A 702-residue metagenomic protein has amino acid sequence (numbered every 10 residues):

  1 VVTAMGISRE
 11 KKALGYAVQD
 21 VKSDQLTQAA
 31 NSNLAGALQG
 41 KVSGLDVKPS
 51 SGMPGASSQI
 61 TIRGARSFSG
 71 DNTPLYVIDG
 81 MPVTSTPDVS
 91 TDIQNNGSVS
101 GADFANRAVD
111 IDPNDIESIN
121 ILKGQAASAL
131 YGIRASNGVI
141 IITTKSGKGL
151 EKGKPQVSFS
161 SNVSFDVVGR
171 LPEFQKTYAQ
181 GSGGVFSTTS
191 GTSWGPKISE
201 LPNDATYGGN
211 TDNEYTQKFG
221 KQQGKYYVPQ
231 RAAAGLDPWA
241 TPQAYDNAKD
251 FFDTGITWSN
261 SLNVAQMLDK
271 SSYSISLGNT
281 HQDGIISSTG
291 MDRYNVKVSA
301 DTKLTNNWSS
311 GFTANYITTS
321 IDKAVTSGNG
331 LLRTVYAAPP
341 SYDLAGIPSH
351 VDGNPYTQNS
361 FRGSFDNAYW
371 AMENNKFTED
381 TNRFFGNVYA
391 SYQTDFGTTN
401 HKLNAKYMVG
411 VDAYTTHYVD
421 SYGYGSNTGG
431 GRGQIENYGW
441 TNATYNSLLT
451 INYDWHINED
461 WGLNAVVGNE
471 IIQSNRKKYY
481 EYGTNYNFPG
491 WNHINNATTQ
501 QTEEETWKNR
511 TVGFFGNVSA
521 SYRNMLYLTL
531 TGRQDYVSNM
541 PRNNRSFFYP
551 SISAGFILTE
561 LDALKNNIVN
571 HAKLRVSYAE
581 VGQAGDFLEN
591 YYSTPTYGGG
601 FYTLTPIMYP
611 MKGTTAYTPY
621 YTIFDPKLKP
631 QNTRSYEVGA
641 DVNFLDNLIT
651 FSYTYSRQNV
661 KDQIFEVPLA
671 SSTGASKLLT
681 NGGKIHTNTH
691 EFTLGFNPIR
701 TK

Functional and structural regions predicted by a protein language model:
V1-T27, A35, K48: Short, acidic, small-residue-rich periplasmic hinge/interaction motif at the N-terminus of Gram-negative outer-membrane
A4-G6, P49, I62-R66, I78 (+8 more regions): Flexible glycine-/small-residue-rich
I7-K11, T27-Q28, G44-K48, S67-S69 (+9 more regions): Short beta-strands and strand-coil junctions in structured, solvent-facing domains, enriched
A13-Y16, V42, G55-S57, D71-T73 (+4 more regions): Extracytoplasmic
L26, N31, T73, R293 (+5 more regions): Extracellular/periplasmic, surface-exposed regions of secreted and cell-surface proteins
L38, L45, G80, I119 (+1 more regions): Non-catalytic regulatory/gating segments with a bias toward low-complexity or hydrophobic composition
K41, M53-S58, F68-Y76, V83-A108 (+5 more regions): Residues embedded in well-ordered regular secondary structure
G52, D88-S90, N95-S98, D103-G147 (+11 more regions): Outer-membrane beta-barrel proteins
